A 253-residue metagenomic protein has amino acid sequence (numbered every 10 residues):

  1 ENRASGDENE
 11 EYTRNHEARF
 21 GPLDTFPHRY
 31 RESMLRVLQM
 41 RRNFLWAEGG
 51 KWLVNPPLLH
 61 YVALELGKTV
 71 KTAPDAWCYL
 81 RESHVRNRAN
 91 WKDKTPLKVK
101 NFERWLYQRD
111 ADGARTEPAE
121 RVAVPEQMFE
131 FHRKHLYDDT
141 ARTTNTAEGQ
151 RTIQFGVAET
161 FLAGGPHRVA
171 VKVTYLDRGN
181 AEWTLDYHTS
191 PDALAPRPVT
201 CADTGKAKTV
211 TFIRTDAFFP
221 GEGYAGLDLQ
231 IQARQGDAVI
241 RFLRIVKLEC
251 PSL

Functional and structural regions predicted by a protein language model:
E1-K100: Substrate-binding cleft of secreted/luminal carbohydrate-active enzymes
D75-L162, P191, V246, C250-L253: Glycan-recognition and processing domains
Q150-T152, R168-K172, A207-T211: Intrinsic-disorder/low-complexity, polar/charged segments enriched in Ser/Thr/Lys/Arg/Asp/Glu/Gln
L162-K172, N180: Extended extracellular/luminal ectodomain segments enriched in beta-structured repeat modules
A170, V210-L243: Extracellular beta-strand ligand-recognition surfaces/modules
T174-N180, T215-A217: Solvent-exposed strand-to-loop "edge" motifs in beta-rich extracellular domains
A181-L194: Short, surface-exposed beta-strand/strand-loop-strand elements in extracellular ectodomains
P191-G223: Extracellular carbohydrate recognition and processing domains and analogous Trp-centered ligand-binding platforms
